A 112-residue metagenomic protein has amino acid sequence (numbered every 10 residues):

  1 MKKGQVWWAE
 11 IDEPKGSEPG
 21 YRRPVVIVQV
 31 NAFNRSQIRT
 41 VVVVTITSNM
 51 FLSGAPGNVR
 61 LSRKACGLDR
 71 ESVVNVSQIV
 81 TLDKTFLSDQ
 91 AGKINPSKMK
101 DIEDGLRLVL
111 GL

Functional and structural regions predicted by a protein language model:
M1-L112: Conserved functional hotspots at enzyme active or ligand-binding sites that engage polyanionic ligands
